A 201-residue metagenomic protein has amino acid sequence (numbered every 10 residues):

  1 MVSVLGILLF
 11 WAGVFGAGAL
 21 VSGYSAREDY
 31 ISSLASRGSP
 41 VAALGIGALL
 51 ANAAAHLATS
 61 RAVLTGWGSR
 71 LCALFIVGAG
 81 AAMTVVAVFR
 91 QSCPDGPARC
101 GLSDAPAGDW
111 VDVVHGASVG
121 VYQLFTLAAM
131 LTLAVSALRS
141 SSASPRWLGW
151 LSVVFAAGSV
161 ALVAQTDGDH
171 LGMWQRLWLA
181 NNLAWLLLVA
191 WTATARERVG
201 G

Functional and structural regions predicted by a protein language model:
M1-Y30, L34-R196: Hydrophobic, aromatic-enriched alpha-helical segments typical of multi-pass transmembrane helices
E197-G201: Short, Lys/Arg-enriched, Gly/Pro-containing loop segments at transmembrane-helix junctions of multi-pass membrane
